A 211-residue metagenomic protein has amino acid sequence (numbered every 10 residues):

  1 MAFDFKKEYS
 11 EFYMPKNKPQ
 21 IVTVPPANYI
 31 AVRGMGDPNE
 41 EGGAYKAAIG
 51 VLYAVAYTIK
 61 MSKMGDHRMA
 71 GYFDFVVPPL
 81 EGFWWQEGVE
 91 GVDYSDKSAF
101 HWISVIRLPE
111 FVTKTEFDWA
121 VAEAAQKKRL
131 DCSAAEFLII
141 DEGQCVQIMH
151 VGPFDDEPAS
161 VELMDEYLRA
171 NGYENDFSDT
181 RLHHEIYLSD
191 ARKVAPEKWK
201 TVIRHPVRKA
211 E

Functional and structural regions predicted by a protein language model:
M1-E211: A solvent-exposed interaction/effector surface
